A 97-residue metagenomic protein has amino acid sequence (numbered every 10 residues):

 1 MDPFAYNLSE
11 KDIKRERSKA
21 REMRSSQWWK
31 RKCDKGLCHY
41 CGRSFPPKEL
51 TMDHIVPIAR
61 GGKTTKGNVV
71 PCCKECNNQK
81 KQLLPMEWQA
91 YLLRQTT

Functional and structural regions predicted by a protein language model:
M1-Y40: Short, charged surface segments at domain edges that flank catalytic/cofactor-binding sites
R17, K81, R94: A binding-site-centric feature that preferentially detects glycan-recognition modules on secreted/surface proteins
K32-K35, P46, G67-V70: Processing junctions and N-termini across compartments
P47-K48, Q79-L83: Short, non-ligating residues that shape and space the ligands of small metal-coordination modules and catalytic
T51-P57: Histidine-centered catalytic micro-motifs used for acid/base chemistry in nuclease and nucleotide-processing active
I58-A59, L93: Short, solvent-exposed loop/turn segments at secondary-structure junctions
G61-Q79: Short beta-strand-alpha-helix junction that forms the catalytic/metal-binding core of metal-dependent nuclease domains
